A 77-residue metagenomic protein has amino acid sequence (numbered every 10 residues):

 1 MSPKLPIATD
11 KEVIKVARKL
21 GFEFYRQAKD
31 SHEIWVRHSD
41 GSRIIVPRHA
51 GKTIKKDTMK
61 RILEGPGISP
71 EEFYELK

Functional and structural regions predicted by a protein language model:
M1-Q27: N-terminal first-folded block
P3, R48-H49: A generic secondary-structure micro-motif detector that highlights 1-2 residue hydrophobic/ambivalent hotspots embedded
E12, A50-K77: C-terminal structural segments of small proteins and small subunits
K29-H32: Short acidic/glycine-enriched loop/turn segments that link adjacent beta-strands
I34, I45: Conserved beta-strand positions that form and line the central face of beta-propeller blades
W35-S39: Active-site beta-strand termini and strand-to-loop segments that position acidic
D40-I44: Short, charged/polar, Gly/Pro-enriched secondary-structure boundary elements
